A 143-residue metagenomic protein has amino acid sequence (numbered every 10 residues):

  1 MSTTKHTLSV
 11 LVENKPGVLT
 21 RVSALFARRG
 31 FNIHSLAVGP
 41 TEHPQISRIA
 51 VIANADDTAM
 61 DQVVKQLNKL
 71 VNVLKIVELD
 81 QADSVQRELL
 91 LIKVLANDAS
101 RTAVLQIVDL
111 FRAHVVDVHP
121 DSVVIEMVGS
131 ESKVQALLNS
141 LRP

Functional and structural regions predicted by a protein language model:
M1-R48, I52-P143: Long, contiguous binding/interaction regions
